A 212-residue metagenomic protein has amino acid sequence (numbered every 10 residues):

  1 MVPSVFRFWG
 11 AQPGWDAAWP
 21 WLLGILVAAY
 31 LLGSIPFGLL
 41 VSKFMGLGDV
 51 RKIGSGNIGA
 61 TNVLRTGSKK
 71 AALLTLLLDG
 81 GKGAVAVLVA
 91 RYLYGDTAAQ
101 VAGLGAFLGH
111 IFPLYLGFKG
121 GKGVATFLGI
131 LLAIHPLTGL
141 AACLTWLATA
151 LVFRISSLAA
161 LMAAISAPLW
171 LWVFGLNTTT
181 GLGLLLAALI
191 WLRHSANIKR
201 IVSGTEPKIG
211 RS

Functional and structural regions predicted by a protein language model:
M1-P20: Short, strongly hydrophobic alpha-helical membrane anchors
W19, L23-V27, A72-L73, A99-L104 (+5 more regions): Hydrophobic alpha-helical transmembrane segments
P20-G46: N-terminal signal-anchor transmembrane alpha helix
L31-G38, G103-L114, I190-N197: Transmembrane alpha-helical segments that form the membrane-embedded catalytic/substrate-channel core of multi-pass
L39-A71, S195-S212: Cytosolic, membrane-interface loops and tails of multi-pass inner-membrane proteins
G48-A60, L116-L128, I155-A163: Short, non-helical or kinked segments that cap or interrupt transmembrane helices
L64-G67, A90-Y94, G105, G109 (+2 more regions): Interfacial segments of multi-pass membrane proteins
R65-R91, A102: Multi-pass membrane catalytic core of lipid/isoprenoid biosynthesis enzymes
